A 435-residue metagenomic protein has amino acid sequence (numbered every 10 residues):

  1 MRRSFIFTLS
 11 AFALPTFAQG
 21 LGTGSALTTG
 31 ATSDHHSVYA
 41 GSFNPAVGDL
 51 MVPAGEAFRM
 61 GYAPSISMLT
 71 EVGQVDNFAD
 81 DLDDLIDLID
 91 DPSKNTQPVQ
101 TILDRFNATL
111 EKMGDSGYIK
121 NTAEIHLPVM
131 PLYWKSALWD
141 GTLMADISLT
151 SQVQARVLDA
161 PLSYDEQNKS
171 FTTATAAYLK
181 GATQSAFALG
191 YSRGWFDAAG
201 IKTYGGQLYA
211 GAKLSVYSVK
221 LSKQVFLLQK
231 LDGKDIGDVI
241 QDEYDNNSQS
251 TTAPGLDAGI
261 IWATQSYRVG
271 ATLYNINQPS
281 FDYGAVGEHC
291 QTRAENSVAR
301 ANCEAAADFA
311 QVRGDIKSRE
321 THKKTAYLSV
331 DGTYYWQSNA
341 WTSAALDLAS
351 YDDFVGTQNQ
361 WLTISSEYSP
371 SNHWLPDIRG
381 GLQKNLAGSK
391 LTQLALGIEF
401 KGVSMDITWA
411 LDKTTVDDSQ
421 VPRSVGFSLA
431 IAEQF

Functional and structural regions predicted by a protein language model:
M1-S4: Positively charged n-region of N-terminal signal peptides that target proteins for export
I6-L9: Sec-dependent N-terminal signal peptides
F12-A18: Sec/Tat signal peptide C-region and signal peptidase I cleavage site
Q19-F435: Subset of outer-membrane beta-barrel
